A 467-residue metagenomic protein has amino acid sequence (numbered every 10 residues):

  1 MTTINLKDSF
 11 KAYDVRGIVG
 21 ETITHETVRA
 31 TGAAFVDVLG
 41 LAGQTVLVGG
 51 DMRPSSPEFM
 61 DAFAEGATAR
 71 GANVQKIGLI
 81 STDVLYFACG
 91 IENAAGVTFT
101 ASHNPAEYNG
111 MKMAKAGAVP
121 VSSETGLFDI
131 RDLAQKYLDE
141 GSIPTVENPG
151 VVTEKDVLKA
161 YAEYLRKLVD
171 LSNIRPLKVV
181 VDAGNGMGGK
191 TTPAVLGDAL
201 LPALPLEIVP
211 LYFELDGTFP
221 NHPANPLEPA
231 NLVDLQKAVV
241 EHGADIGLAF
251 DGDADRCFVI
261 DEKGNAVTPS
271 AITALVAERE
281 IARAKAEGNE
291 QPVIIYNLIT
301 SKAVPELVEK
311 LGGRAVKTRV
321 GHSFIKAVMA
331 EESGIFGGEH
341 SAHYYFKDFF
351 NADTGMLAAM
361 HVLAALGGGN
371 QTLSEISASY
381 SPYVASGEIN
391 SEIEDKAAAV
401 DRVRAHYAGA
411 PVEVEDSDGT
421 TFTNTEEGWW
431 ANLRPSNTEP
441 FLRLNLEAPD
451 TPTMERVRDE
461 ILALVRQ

Functional and structural regions predicted by a protein language model:
M1-E65, A69-G71, V151-L177: An N-terminal, well-structured beta->alpha segment
A42-N109, V195-I260: N-terminal small/polar loop signature for handling phosphorylated ligands or for N-terminal nucleophile
G43-D51, K178-V181, P292-L298, I335: Short glycine-rich phosphate-binding loop at a beta-alpha junction
A94-Y108, M113, V239-D261, N265-A266 (+1 more regions): Glycine-rich phosphate-binding loop
A106-E107, M113-S122, D132, D234-N297 (+1 more regions): Replace "Mg2+/Mn2+-dependent" with "divalent metal-dependent
N109-H242: Gly/Ser/Thr-enriched, mixed-charge loops and adjacent short helices that form phosphate/oxyanion-binding elements
L200, P210-Y212, N265-A284, H322 (+1 more regions): Gly/Ser/Thr-rich active-site loops/lids in small-molecule metabolic enzymes that frequently grip phosphoryl groups
I246, A286-Q467: Phosphate-binding and adjacent anionic-ligand microenvironments
